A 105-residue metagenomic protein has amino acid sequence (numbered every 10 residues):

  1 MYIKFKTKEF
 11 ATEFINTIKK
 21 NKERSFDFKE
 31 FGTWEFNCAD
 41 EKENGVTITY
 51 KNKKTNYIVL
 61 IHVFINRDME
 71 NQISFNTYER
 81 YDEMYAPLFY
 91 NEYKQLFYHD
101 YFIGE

Functional and structural regions predicted by a protein language model:
M1, I103-E105: Short intrinsically disordered terminal tails
M1-K6, N76-R80: A short, exposed loop/beta-hairpin motif centered on an aromatic-Gly-Thr core
T7-E23: Amphipathic alpha-helical segments
N21, S25-Y98, F102: Acidic, low-complexity, intrinsically disordered interaction modules
